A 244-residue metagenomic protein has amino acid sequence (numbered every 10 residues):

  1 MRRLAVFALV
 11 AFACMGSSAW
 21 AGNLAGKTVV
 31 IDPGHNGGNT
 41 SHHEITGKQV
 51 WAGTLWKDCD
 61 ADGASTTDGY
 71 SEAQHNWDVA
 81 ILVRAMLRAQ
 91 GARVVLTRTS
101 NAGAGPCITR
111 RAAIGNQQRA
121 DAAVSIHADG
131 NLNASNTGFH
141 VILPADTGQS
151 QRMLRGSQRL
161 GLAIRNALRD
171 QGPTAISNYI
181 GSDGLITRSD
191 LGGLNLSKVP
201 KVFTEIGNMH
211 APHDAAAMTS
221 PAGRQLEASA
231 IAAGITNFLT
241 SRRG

Functional and structural regions predicted by a protein language model:
M1-G244: Catalytic-site microenvironment of enzymes that process N-acetyl-hexosamine-containing cell-wall polysaccharides
